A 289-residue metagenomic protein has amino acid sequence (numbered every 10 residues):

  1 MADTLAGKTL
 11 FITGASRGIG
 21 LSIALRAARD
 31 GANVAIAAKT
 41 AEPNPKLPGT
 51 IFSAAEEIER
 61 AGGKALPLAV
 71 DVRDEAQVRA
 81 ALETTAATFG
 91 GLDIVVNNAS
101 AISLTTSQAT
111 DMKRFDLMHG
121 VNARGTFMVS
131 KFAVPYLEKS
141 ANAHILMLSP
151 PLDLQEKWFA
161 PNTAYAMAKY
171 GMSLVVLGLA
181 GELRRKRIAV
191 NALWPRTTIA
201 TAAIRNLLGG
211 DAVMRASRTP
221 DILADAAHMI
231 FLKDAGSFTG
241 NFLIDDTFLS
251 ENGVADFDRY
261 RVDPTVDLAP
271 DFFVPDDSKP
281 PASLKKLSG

Functional and structural regions predicted by a protein language model:
A2-F89, I102-S103, K113, Y260-R261 (+1 more regions): Short-chain dehydrogenase/reductase
K8, G63-K64, G91-L92, L137-P151 (+2 more regions): Active-site loop of short-chain dehydrogenase/reductase
A27, G91-D93, S173-V176, L183-P195 (+1 more regions): Conserved Rossmann-fold SDR core element
T106-S107, D111-D116: Substrate-binding pocket helix/loop in short-chain dehydrogenase/reductase
S130-K131, L177: A short, exposed helix-loop element centered on a Lys and neighboring polar residues
E138-K139, A143-R185, W194-I199, G209: Catalytic loop of short-chain dehydrogenase/reductase
A192-L193, D211-G289: C-terminal helical subdomain
